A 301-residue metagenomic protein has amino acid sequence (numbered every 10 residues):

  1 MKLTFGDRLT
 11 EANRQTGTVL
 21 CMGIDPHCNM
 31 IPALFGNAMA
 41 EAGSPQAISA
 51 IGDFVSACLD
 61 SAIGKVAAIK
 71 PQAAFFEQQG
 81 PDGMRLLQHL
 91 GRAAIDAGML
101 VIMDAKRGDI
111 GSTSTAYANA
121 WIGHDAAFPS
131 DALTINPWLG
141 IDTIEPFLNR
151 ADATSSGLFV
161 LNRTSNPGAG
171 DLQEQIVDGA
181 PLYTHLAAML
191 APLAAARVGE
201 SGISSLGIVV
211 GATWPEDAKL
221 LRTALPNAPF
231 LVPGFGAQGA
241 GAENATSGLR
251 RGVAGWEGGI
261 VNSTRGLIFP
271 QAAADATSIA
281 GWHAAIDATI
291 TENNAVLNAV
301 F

Functional and structural regions predicted by a protein language model:
M1-P71, Q78, D82-H89, I95-I102 (+1 more regions): Conserved N-terminal beta1-alpha1 strand-loop-helix module at the mouth
R14, L59-K65, G91-D96, L148-T154 (+2 more regions): Acidic (Asp/Glu)-rich catalytic clusters
T16-L20, G64-A67, A97-M99, P129-D131 (+4 more regions): Short, well-ordered coil/turn segments that N-cap beta-strands
M22, I69, D104, L133 (+2 more regions): Conserved, mostly hydrophobic/aromatic
P26-M30, A73-E77, R107-D109, P137-L139 (+4 more regions): Active-site-proximal loop/turn and secondary-structure-junction residues that shape catalytic pockets, frequently
Q78-A93, I110-T115, L139-D152, T213-R222 (+1 more regions): Active-site-adjacent beta->alpha loops and helix N-cap segments on the catalytic face of soluble alpha/beta enzymes
A105-G207: Conserved anion-binding
A212-N262, G266-P270: A C-terminal functional module that forms or caps the active site or interfaces directly with catalytic machinery
